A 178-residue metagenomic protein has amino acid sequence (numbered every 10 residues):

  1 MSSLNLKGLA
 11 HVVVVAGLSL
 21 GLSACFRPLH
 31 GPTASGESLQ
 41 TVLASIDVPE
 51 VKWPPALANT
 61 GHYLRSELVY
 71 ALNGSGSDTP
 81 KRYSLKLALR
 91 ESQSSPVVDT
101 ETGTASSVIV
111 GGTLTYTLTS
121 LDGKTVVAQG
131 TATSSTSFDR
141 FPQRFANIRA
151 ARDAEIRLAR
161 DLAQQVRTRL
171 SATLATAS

Functional and structural regions predicted by a protein language model:
S2-V12, S19-S66, A175-S178: A structural "domain/chain start" motif
G8, A24, H62, A146-R152 (+1 more regions): Short alpha-helical segments used as structural interaction elements across diverse proteins
E50-A56, R144-R157: Second-shell loop/turn segments in exported
T60-S84: N-terminal, post-signal-peptide region of Sec/Tat-exported proteins
A71-G76, L118, D122, Q165-L174: Sec/Tat-exported extracytoplasmic proteins
S75-T131, T136-D153: Surface-exposed short loop/turn segments
I148-S178: C-terminal/domain-edge helix-coil "capping" segments
